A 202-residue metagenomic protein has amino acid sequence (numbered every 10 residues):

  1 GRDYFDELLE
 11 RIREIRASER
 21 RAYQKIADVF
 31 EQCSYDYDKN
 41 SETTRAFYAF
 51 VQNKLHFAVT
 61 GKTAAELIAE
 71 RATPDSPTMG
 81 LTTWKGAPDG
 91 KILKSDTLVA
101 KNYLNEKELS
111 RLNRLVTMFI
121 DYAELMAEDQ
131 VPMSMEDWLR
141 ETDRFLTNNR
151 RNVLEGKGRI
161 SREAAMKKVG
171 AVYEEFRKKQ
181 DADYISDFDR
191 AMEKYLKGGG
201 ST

Functional and structural regions predicted by a protein language model:
G1-T202: Positively charged, phosphate-engaging catalytic surfaces used for nucleic-acid and nucleotide handling
